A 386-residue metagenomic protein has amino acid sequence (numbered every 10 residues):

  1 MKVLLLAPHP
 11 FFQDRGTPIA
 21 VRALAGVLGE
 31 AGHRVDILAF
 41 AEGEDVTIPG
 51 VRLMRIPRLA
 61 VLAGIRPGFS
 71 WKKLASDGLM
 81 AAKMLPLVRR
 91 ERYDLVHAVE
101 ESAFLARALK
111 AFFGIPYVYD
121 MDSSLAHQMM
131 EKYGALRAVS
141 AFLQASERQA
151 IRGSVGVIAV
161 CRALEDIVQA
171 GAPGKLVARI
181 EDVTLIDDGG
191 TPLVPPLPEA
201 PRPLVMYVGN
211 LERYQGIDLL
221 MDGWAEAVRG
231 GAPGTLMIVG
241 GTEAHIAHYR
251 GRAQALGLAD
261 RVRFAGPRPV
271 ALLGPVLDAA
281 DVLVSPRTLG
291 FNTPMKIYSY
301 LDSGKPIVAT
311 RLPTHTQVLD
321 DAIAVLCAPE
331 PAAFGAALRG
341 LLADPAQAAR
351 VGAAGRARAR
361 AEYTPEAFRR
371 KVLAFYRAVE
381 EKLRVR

Functional and structural regions predicted by a protein language model:
M1-E44, G156, L219, A227-V228 (+1 more regions): N-terminal subdomain of nucleotide-sugar transferases
L4, I158, P198-W224, M237: Conserved donor-binding/catalytic core segment of Leloir-type glycosyltransferases
A23, A82-R89, F104, A111-F112 (+1 more regions): Membrane-proximal helix-turn-helix segments that form the acceptor-binding/catalytic region of lipid-linked
A39, M54-R55, R137-T191, V262-A265: Donor nucleotide-sugar binding/catalytic pocket of nucleotide-sugar-dependent glycosyltransferases
V155, P275-N292, K305: Acidic donor-binding loop of glycosyltransferase active sites
R202, M237, A247-G274: Nucleotide-activated donor-binding/catalytic signature segment of Leloir-type glycosyltransferases, i.e., the conserved
D321-A332, G340-A346: Conserved acidic donor-binding segment of nucleotide-sugar-dependent glycosyltransferases
G340, Q347-E362: A short, well-ordered alpha-helix in the C-terminal region of glycosyltransferases
